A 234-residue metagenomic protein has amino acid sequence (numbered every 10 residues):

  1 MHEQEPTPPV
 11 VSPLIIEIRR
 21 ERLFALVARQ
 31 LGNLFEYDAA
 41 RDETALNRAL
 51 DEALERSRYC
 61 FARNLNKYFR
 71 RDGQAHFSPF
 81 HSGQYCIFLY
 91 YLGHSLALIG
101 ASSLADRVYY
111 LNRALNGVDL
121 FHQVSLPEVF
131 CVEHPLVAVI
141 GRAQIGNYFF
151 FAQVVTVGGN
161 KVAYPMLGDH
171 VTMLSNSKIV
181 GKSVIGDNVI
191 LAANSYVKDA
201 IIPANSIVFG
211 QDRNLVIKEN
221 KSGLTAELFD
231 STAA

Functional and structural regions predicted by a protein language model:
M1-A114, K221-A234: Terminal amphipathic alpha-helical/low-complexity segments used for targeting or macromolecular assembly
A53-Y59, G159-N160, P165, V171: Amphipathic repeat-derived elements
Y68, A75, Q144, V189 (+1 more regions): Residue-level signal for alpha-helical context at structural boundaries
Q84, L98-Y148, A152-M166, S177-K178: Left-handed beta-helix
F88, C131-V132, T172: N-terminal alpha-helical segment
G93, G141, F209: Residues in well-ordered beta-strands of folded domains
N160, L167-A234: Glycine-rich hexapeptide-repeat left-handed beta-helix
